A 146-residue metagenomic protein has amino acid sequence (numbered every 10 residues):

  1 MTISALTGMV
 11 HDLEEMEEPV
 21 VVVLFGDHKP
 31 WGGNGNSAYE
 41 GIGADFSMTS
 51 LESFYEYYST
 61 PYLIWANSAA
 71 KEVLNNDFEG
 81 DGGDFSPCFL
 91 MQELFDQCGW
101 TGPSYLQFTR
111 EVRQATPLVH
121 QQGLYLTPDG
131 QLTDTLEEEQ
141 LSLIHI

Functional and structural regions predicted by a protein language model:
M1-L143: Solvent-exposed soluble domains appended to multi-pass membrane proteins
